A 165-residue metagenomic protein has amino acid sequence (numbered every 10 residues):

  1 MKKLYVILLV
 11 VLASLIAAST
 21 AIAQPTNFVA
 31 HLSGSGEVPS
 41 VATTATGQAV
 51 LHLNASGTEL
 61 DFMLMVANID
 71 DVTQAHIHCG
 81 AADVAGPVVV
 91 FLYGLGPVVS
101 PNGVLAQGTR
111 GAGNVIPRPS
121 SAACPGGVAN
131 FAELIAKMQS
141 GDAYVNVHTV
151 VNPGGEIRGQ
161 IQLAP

Functional and structural regions predicted by a protein language model:
M1-L4: Positively charged n-region of N-terminal signal peptides that target proteins for export
I7-A17: Bacterial N-terminal signal peptides
I22-P165: N-terminal leader/targeting pre-sequences
